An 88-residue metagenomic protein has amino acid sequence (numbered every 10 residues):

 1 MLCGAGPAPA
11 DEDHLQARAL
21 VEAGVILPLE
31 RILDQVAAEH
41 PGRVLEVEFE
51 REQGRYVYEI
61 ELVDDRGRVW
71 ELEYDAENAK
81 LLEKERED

Functional and structural regions predicted by a protein language model:
M1-D88: Long, terminal "pre-/pro-" and other extracytoplasmic accessory regions that lie outside the mature folded/catalytic
